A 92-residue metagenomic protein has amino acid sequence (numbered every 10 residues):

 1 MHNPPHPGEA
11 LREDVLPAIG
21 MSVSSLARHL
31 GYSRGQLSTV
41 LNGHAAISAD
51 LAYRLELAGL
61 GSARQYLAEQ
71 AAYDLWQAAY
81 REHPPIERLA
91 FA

Functional and structural regions predicted by a protein language model:
M1-M21, Q65-A68: A short, Lys/Arg-rich alpha-helix, primarily the initiator
P17, R28, T39, Y53 (+1 more regions): Alpha-helical residues within the helix-turn-helix
G20-S25, S48: Short, charged amphipathic recognition helices of the HTH superfamily and cognate SANT/SANTA-like modules
S24, G35, R64: Key DNA-contact positions within bacterial/archaeal DNA-binding proteins
G31-I47: Recognition helix of helix-turn-helix/homeodomain-like DNA-binding domains that insert into the DNA major groove
H44-A58: Short, basic-rich loop-to-helix N-cap that marks the start of a DNA-contacting helix
G61-A92: Short, charged recognition helix plus adjacent turn of helix-turn-helix-like nucleic-acid-binding domains
